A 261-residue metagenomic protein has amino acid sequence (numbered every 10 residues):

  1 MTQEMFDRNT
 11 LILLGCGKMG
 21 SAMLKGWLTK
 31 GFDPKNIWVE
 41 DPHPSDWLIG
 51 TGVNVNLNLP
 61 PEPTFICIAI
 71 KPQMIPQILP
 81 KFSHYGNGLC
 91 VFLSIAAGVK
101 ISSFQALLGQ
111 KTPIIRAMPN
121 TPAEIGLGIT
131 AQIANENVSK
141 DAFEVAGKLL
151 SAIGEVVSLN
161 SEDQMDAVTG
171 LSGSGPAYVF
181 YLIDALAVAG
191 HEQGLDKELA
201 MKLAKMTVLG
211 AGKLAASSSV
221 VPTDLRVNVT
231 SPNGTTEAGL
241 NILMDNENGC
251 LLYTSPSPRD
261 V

Functional and structural regions predicted by a protein language model:
T2-N54, H191-E192: NAD(P)+-binding Rossmann beta1-loop-alpha1 motif at the extreme N-terminus of oxidoreductases
M23-L24, S45-W47, L59-Q132: Rossmann-like NAD(P)(H) cofactor-binding subdomain of soluble oxidoreductases
P34-I37, G88-L89, P113, E198: Short acidic capping loops at alpha-helix termini that bridge into adjacent secondary structure
S103-P113, I129-A167, Y178-S217: Internal alpha-helical scaffold of NAD(P)-dependent oxidoreductase catalytic cores
E155, Q193-L252: C-terminal substrate-binding/catalytic lobe of Rossmann-fold NAD(P)-dependent oxidoreductases
G175: Aromatic-residue-lined binding/catalytic grooves and analogous aromatic/hydrophobic interfacial grooves in multimeric
Y253-V261: Single conserved hydrophobic/aromatic residue that forms the stacking wall/gate of nucleotide- or nucleobase-binding
